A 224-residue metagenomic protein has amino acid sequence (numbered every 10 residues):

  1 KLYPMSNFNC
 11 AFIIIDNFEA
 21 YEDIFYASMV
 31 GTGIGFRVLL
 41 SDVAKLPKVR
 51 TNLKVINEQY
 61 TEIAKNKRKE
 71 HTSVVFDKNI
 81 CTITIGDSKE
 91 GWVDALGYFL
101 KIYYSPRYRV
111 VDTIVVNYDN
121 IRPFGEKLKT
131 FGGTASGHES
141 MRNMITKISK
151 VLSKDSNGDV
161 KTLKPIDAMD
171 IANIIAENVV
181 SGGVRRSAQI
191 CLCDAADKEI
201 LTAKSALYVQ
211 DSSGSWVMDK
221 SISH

Functional and structural regions predicted by a protein language model:
K1-H224: Extended catalytic cores of very large enzyme megasubunits
